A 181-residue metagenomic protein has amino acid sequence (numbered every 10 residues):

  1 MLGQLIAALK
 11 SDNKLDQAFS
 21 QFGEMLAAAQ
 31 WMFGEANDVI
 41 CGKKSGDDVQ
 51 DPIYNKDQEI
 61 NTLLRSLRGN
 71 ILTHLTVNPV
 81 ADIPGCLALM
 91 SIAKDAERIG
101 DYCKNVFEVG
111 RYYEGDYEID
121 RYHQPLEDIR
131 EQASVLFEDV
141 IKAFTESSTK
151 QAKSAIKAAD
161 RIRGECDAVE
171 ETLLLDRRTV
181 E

Functional and structural regions predicted by a protein language model:
M1-E181: Cytosolic, long alpha-helical scaffolding segments
